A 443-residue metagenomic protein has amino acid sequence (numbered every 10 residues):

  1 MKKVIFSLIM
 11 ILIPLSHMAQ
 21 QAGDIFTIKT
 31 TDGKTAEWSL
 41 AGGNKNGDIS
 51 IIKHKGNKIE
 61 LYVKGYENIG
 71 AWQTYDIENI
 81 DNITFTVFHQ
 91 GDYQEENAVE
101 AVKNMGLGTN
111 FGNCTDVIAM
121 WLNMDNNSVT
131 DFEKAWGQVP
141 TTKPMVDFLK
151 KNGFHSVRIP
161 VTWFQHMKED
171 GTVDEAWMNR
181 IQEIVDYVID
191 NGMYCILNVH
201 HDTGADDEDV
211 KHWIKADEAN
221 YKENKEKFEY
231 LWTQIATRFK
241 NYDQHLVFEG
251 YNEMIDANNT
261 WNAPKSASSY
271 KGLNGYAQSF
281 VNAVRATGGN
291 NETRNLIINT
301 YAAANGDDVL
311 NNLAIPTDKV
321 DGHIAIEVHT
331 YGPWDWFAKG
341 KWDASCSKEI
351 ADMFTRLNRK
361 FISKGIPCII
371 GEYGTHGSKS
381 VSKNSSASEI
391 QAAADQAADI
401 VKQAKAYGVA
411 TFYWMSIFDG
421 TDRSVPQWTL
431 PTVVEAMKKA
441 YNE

Functional and structural regions predicted by a protein language model:
M1-A22: Bacterial Sec-dependent N-terminal signal peptides
Q20-D24, N79-K103, N442-E443: Low-complexity, Pro/Thr/Ser/Gly/Ala-rich linker/spacer regions in secreted, extracellular modular proteins
W38-K58, Y66, W72-F88: Structured surface patches comprising rigid loops and adjacent beta-strands/short helices at the edges of well-ordered
Q90-S156: N-terminal carbohydrate-binding accessory modules
G112-T141, E169-V173, W213, N220 (+2 more regions): Acidic/histidine-rich helix-loop elements that form or flank divalent-metal/phosphate-binding sites at the catalytic
W136-V157, M167, G171-H201, A205-G250 (+1 more regions): An active-site-proximal structural segment forming one wall of the substrate-binding cleft that immediately precedes
K222-W342, C346-E349, T355-H376, K402 (+1 more regions): Active-site region of glycoside hydrolase catalytic domains
A351-E443: Substrate-binding cleft of secreted/luminal carbohydrate-active enzymes
